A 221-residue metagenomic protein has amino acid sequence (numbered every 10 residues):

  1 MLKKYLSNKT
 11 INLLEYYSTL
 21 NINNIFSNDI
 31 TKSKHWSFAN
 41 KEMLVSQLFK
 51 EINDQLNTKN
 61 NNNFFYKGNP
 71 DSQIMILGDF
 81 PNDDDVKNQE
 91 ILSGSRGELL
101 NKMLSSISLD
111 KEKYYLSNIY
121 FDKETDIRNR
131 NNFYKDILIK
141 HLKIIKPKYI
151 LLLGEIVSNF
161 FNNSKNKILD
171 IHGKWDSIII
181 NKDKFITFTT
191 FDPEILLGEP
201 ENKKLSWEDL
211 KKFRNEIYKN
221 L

Functional and structural regions predicted by a protein language model:
L2-N24: N-terminal low-complexity, Ser/Thr- and acidic-residue-enriched intrinsically disordered segments
Y16-T19, N23-L221: A polyanion-binding, active-site-adjacent surface
